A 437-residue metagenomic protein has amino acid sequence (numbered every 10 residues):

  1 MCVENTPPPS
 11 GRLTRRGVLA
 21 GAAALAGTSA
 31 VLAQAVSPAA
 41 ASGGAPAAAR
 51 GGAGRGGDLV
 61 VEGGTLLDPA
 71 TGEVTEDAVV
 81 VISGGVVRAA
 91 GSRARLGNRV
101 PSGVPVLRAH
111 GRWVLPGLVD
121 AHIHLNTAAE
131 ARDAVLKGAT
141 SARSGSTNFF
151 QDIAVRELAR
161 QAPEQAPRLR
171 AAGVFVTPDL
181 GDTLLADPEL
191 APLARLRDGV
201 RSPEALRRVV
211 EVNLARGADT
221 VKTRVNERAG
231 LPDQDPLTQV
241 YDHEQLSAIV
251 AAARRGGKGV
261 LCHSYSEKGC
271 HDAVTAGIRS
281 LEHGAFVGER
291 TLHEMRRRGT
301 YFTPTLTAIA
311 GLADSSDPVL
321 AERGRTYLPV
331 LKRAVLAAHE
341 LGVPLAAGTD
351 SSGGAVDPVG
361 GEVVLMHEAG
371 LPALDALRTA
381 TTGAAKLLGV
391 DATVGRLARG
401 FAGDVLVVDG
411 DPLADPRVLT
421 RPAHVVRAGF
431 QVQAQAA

Functional and structural regions predicted by a protein language model:
M1-L13: N-terminal secretory signal peptides
L13-A22: N-terminal export leaders
V36, G43-V60, L66, A70-L115: Histidine-rich, glycine-flanked metal-binding segment
G57-V61, N98-R132, L136, T140 (+1 more regions): Replace "His-x-His-based motif
G64, A380-T382, K386, R399-A437: C-terminal cap of metal-dependent C-N hydrolases
A131-G256, R298-I309, S315: Divalent-metal coordination cores built from histidine and acidic residues
R255, Y327-P412: His/Asp/Glu-enriched, well-ordered alpha-helical/loop segment that forms or immediately abuts the divalent-metal
C270-T275, I309-L320, T349-E368, L419: Histidine/acidic-residue-rich catalytic or RNA/ligand-binding cores of hydrolases and nuclease-related proteins
